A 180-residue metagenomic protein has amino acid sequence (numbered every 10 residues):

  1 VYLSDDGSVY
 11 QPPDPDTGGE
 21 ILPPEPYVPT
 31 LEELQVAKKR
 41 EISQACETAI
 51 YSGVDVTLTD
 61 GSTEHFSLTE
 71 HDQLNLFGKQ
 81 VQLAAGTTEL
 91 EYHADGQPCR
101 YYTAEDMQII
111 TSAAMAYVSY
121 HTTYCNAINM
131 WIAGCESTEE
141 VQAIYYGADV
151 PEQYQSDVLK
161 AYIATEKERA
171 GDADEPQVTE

Functional and structural regions predicted by a protein language model:
Y2-E180: A preference for well-ordered globular domain cores that mediate specific macromolecular interactions or catalysis
